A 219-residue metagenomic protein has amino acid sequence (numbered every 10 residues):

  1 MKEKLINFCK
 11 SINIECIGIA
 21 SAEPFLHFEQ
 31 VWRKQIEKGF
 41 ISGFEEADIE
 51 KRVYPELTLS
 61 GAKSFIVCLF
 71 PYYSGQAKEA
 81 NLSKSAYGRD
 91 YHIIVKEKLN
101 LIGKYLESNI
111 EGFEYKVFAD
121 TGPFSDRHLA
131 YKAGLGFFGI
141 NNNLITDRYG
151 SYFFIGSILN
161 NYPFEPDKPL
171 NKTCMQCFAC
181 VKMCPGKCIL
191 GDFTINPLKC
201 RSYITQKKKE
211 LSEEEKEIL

Functional and structural regions predicted by a protein language model:
M1-T173, T205-L219: Auxiliary alpha/beta "docking" domains used to position bulky ligands
A179-S212, L219: Iron-sulfur cluster-binding cysteine motifs and their immediate structural context in ferredoxin-like electron-transfer
